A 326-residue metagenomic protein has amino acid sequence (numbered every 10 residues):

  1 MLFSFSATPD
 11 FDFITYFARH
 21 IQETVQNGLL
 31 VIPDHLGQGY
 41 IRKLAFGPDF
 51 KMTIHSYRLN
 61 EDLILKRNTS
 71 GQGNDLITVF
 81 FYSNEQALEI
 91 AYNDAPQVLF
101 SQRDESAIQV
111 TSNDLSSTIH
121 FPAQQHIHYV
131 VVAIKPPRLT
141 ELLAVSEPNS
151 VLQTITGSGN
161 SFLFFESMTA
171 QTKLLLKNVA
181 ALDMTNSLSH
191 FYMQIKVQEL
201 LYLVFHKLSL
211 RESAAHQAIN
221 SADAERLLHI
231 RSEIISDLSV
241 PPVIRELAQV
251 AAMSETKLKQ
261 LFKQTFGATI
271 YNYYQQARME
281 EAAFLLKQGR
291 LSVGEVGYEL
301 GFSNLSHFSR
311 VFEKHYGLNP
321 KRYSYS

Functional and structural regions predicted by a protein language model:
M1-D75: N-terminal low-complexity or simple alpha-helical regulatory segments that function as activation/interaction modules
M1-F5, A87-I90, A95-L227, I244 (+5 more regions): Alpha-helical bundle regulatory/interaction domains
S56, G73-E89, V132-I134: Short, conserved beta-strand element in jelly-roll/cupin
M193, I234, L258: Conserved hydrophobic/aromatic pocket- or pore-lining residues that grip, position, or stack substrates in active sites
L228-E246, Q264-S306, Y325-S326: Terminal helix-turn-helix DNA-binding modules in bacterial transcription factors
K257-L258, F262, H307-F308, F312: Short hydrophobic/aromatic patch on the recognition helix
G267, G301, F312-E313, G317-P320: Conserved phosphate-binding and hydrolysis motifs of nucleotide-dependent enzymes
